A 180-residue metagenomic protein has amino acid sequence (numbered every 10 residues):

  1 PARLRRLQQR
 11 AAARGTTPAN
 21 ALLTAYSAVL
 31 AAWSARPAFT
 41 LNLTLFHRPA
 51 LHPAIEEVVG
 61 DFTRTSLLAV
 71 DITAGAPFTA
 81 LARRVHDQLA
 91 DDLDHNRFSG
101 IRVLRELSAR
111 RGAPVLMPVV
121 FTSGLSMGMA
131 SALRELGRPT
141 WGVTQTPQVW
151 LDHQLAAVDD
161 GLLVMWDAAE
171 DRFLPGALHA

Functional and structural regions predicted by a protein language model:
P1-R5: DNA breakage-rejoining catalytic core of tyrosine-based enzymes
R10-L23, W33-T140, E170-L174: His-Asp-centered acyl/peptidyl-transfer active-site segments
P18, L155-L178: Histidine-centered acyl-transfer/condensation active-site motif and its immediate structural neighborhood
V29-L30: Alpha-helical transmembrane segments of multipass membrane proteins
P37, M117, V149, D160-L162: Residue-level signal for beta-strand positions within conserved beta-sheet cores that form or flank
L136-D160: Low-complexity, glycine/alanine/valine/leucine- and proline-rich hydrophobic stretches
